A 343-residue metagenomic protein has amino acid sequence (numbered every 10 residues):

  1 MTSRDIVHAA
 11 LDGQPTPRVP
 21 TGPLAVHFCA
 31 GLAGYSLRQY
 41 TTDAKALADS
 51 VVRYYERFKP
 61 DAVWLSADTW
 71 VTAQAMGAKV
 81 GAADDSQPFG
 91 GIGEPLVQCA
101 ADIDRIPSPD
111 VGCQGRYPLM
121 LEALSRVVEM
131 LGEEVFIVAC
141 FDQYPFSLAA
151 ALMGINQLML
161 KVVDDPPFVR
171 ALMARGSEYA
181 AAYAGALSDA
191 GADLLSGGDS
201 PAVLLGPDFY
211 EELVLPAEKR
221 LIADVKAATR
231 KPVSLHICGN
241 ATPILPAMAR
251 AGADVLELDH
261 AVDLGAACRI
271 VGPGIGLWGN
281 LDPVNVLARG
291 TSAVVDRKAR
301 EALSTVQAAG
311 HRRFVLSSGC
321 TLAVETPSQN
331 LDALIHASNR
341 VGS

Functional and structural regions predicted by a protein language model:
M1-C29, Y35-Y40, S50, Y54 (+3 more regions): Active-site loop segments of alpha/beta catalytic cores
V26-A30, T69-T72: Short active-site-proximal "capping" loops at secondary-structure junctions
G34-Y35, A78: A short secondary-structure junction motif
K45-A48: Loop-to-helix transition at the N-terminal end of transmembrane alpha-helices
V51-G81: Glycine-rich, N-terminal phosphate-binding loop and its surrounding beta-alpha-beta segment
L96-I106: Short, basic/glycine-rich phosphate-binding loops at helix/coil junctions that contact nucleotide phosphates
